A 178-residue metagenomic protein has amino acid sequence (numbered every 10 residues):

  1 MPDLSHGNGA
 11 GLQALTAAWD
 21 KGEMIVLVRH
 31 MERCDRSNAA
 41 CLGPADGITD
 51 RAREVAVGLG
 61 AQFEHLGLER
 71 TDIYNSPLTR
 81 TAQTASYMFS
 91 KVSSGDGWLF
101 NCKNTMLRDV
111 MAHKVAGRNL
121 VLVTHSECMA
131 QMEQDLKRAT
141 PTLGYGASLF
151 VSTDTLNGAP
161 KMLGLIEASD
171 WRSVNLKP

Functional and structural regions predicted by a protein language model:
M1-D96, C102-T105, M129-Q131, L136-N157 (+1 more regions): Active-site-proximal alpha-helix that buttresses catalytic centers in soluble enzyme cores
A18-K21, A112-A116: Short, surface-exposed loop and linker segments with low hydrophobicity and enrichment for Pro/Ser/Thr
M24-I25, A116-T124: Generic beta-sheet signal
L66-L68, K114-R118: Glycine-rich phosphate-binding loop signature in dinucleotide/nucleotide-binding domains
L107-H113, A159: Short, surface-exposed amphipathic charged segments that create phosphate/polyanion-binding patches used for binding
